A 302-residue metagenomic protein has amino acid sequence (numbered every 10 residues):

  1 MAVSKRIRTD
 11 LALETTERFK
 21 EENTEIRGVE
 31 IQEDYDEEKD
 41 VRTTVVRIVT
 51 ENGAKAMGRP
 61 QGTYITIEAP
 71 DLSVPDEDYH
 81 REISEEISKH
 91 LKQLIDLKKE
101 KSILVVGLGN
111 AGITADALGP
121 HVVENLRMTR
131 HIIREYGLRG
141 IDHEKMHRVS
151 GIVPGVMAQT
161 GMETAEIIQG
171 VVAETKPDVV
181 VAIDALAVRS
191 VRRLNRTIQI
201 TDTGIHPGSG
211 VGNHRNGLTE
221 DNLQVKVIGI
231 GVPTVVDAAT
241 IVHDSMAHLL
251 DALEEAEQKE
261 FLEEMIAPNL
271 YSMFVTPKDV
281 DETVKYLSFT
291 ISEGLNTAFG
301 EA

Functional and structural regions predicted by a protein language model:
M1-P60: N-terminal amphipathic/basic leader segments beginning at the initiator methionine
G53-I95: An N-terminal, well-structured beta->alpha segment
T66-P70, S102-I113, G151-G155: Short glycine-rich or small-residue beta-strand-to-loop segments that form or flank ligand, phosphate, metal/Fe-S
L108-D116, A158, A185-R189: Gly/Ser/Thr-rich loops at beta-strand to alpha-helix junctions that form or flank small-molecule/cofactor-binding
N110-G151: Glycine-rich phosphate/diphosphate-binding loop of Rossmann-like nucleotide-binding domains
D142-V171: A structural-propensity feature for long, helix-poor, extended segments
I152-V153, A182-A302: A structural signal for small-residue-enriched, beta-sheet-centric alpha/beta enzyme cores and oligomeric scaffold folds
V172, P177-D178: Proline-aspartate-enriched helix->loop->beta-strand connector
